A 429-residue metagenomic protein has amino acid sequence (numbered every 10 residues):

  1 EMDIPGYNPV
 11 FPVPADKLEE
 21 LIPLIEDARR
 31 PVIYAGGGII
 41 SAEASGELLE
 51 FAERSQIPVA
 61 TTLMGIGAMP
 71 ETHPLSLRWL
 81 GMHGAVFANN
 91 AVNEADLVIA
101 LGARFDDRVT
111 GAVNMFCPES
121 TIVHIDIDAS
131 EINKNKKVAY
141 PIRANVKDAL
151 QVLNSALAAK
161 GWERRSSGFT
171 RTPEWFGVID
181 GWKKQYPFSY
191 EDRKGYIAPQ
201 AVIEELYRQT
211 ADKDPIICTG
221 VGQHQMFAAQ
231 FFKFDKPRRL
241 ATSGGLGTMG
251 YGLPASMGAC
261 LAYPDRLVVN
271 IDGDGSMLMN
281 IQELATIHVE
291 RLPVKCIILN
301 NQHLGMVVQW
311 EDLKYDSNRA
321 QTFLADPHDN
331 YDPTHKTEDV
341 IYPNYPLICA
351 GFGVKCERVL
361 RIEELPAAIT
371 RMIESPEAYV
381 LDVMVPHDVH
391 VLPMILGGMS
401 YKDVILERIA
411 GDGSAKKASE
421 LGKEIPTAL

Functional and structural regions predicted by a protein language model:
E1-D27, F188: Conformationally flexible catalytic loops at phosphate/diphosphate-handling active centers
E1-G6, P70-E71, V178-Y190, K236-R239 (+2 more regions): Gly-rich Lys/Arg/Thr-decorated short loops/hinges at beta-loop-alpha junctions or inter-strand turns that position
P9, G65-E174, I369-I373: Glycine-rich, acidic loop regions that bind phosphate or pyrophosphate groups
K17-P31, F51, V92-E94, E205-P215 (+2 more regions): Glycine-rich phosphate/diphosphate-binding loops that line cofactor/substrate pockets in enzymes
E50-Q56, T110-A129, P393-I409: A short, gly/pro- and small-residue-rich
I57-L63, V123-D126, V294-L299: Short internal beta-strands
M82, E94, N133-N135, P141-R143 (+3 more regions): Thiamine diphosphate
F176-P254, A259: Active-site diphosphate/adenylate-binding microenvironment
